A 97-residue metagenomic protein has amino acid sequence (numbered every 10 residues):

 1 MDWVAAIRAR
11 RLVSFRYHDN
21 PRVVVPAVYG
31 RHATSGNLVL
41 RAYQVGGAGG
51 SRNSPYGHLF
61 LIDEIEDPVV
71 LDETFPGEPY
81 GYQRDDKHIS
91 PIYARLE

Functional and structural regions predicted by a protein language model:
M1-E97: Core beta-strand-centered patch of the WYL/Sm-like small regulatory domain
